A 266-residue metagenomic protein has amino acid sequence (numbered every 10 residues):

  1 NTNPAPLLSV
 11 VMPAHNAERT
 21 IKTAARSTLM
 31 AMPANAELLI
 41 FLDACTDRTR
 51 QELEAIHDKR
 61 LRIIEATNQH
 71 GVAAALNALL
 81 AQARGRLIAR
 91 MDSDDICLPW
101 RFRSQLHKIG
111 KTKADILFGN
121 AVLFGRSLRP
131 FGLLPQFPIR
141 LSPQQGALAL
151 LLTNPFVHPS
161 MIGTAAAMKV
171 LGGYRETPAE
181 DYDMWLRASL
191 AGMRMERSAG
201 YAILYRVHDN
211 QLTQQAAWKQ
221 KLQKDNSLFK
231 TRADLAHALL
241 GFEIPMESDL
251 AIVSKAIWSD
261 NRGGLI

Functional and structural regions predicted by a protein language model:
N1-S27: N-proximal low-complexity "stem/linker" segments adjacent to membrane-targeting elements
P6-S9, E37, D183: Cell-envelope/extracellular polymer assembly enzymes that use nucleotide-activated donors
R26-N35: Short, acidic, metal-binding catalytic loop of nucleotide-sugar glycosyltransferases
L42-Q51, N68, D92: A conserved acidic beta->alpha catalytic loop
A66-A83, S104: Glycine-rich, basic loop-to-helix element that forms the pyrophosphate-binding segment of sugar-nucleotide handling
I88: Short aromatic/hydrophobic "clamp" motif used to bind/position activated sugar donors
W100-G132: Conserved donor NDP-sugar-binding/catalytic core segment of glycosyltransferases
L141-K224: Conserved nucleotide-sugar donor-binding catalytic segment
